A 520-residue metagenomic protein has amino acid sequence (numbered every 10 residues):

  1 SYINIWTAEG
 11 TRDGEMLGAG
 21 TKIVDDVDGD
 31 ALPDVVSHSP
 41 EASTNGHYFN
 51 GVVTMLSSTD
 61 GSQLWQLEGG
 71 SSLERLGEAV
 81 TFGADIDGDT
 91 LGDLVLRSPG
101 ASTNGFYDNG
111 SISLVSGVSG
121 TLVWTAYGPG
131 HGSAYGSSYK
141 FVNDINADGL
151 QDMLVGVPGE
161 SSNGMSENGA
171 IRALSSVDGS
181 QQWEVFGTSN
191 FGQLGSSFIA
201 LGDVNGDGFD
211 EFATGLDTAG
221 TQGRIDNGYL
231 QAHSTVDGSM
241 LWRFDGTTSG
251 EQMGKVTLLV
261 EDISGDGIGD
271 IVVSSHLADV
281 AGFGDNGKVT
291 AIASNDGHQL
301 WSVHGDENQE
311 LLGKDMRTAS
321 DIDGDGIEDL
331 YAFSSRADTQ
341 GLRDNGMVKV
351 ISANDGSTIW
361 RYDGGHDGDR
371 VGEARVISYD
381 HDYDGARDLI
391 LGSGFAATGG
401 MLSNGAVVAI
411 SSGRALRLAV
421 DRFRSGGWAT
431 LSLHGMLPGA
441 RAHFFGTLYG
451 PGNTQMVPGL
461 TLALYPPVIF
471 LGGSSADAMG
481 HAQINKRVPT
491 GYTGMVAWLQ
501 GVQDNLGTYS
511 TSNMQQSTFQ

Functional and structural regions predicted by a protein language model:
S1-M16, N50-R75, N109-A134, N168-Q193 (+6 more regions): Blade-edge motifs of beta-propeller repeat domains
A19-V27, H38, E78-I86, R97 (+7 more regions): Beta-propeller blade termini
T21, V53, V80, L96 (+12 more regions): Residue-level detector of buried hydrophobic side-chain packing in well-ordered secondary-structure elements
G29-H38, G88-R97, A147-G156, G206-G215 (+3 more regions): Acidic/hydrophobic-patterned starts of short beta strands in beta-sheet-rich repeat architectures
E41-G46, G100-G105, G159-G164, T218-G223 (+3 more regions): Short glycine/acidic-enriched loop and turn motifs that connect beta-strands
T90, F106, M165, F283 (+3 more regions): Short glycine/proline/serine/threonine-rich loop/turn segments at secondary-structure transition edges
E373-I377, H381-A415: Blade-level signature of beta-propeller repeat domains, shared across WD40, Kelch, NHL, RCC1 and BNR/Asp-box propellers
G413-Q520: Residue-level hotspots within well-ordered secondary structure
